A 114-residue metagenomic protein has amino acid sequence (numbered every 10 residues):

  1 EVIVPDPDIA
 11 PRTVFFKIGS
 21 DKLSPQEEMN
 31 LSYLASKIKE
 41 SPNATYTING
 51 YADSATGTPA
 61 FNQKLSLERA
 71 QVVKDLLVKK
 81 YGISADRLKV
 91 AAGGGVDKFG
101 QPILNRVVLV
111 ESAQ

Functional and structural regions predicted by a protein language model:
E1-Y46, D86, I103-Q114: Periplasmic peptidoglycan-binding/tethering modules of Gram-negative envelope proteins
E28, Y51-Q114: Periplasmic OmpA-like peptidoglycan-binding domain that tethers envelope proteins to the cell wall
